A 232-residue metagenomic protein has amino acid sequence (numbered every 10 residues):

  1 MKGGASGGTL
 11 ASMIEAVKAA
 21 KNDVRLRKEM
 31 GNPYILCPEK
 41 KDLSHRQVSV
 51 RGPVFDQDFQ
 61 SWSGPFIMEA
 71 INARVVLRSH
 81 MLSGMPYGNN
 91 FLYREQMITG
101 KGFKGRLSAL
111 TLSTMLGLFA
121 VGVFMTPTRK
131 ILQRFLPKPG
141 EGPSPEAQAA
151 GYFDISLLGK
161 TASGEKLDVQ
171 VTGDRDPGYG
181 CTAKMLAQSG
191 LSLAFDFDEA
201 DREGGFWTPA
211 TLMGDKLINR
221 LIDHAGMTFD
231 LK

Functional and structural regions predicted by a protein language model:
M1-K232: C-terminal catalytic/substrate-binding lobe primarily of soluble NAD(P)-dependent oxidoreductases
